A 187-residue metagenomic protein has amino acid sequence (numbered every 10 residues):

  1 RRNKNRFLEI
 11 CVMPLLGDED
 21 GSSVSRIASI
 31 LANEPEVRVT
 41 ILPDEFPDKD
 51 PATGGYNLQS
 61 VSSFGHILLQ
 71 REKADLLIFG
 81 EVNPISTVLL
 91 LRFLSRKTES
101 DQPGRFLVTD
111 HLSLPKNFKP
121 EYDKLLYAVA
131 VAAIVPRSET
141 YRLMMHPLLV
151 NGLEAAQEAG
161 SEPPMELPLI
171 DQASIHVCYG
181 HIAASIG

Functional and structural regions predicted by a protein language model:
R1-R2, H146: Pro/Ala/Gly-rich low-complexity, hydrophilic intrinsically disordered segments
N3-I67, L77-V88: Short beta-strand->alpha-helix linker/helix-N-cap micro-motif that forms a surface specificity/interaction loop
F7, A74, S185: Short glycine/serine/threonine/alanine-rich loop segments
F46-E166: Catalytic-center loop of serine/cysteine hydrolases
